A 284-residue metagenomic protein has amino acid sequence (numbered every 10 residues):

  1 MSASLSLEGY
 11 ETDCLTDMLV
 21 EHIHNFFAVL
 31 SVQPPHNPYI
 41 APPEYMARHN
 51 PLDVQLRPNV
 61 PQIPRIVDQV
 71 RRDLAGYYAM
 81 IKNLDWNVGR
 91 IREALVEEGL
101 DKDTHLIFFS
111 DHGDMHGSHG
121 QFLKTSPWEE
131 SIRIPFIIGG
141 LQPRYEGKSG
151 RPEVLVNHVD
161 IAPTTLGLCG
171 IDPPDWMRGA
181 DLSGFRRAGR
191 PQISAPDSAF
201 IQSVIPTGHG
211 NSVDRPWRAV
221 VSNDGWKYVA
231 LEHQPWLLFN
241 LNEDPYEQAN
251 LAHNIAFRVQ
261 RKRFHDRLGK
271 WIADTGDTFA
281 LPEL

Functional and structural regions predicted by a protein language model:
M1-D13, V20-L155, L168-W176, A230 (+3 more regions): Active-site-proximal cap/lid insertion segments
C14, M18-E21, E44, R90 (+5 more regions): Alpha-helical elements of Rossmann-like donor-binding domains used by nucleotide-donor carbohydrate transfer enzymes
S31-H36, F108-G113, S203-P206, G276-L284: Short, solvent-exposed turn/loop segments enriched in Gly/Ser/Thr/Pro and often Arg
H112-S118, V159-A162, G167-L241, V259 (+1 more regions): C-terminal cap/loop subdomain of S1 sulfatases and analogous C-terminal strand-loop tails that border
P191, L251-L284: Long, internal low-complexity/basic segments
D244: Intrinsically disordered, low-complexity polar regions and short flexible loop motifs
